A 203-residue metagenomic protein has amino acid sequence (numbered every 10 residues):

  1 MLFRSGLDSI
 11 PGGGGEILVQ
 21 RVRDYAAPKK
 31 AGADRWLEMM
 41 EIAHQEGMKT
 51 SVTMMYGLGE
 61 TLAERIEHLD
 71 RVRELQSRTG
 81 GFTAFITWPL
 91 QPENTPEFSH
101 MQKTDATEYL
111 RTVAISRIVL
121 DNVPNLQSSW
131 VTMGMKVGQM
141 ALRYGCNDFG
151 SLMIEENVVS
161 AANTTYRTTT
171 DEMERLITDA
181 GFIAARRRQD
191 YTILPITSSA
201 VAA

Functional and structural regions predicted by a protein language model:
D8-A31, K49-S51, M55-G59, P89-T95 (+1 more regions): Conserved radical SAM core fold
I10, A43, V72, S116 (+1 more regions): Conserved, mostly hydrophobic/aromatic
K29-A43: Glycine-rich S-adenosyl-L-methionine
A31, Y56-R71, V131-T132: Active-site glycine- and acidic-residue-rich loops that bind and position anionic ligands or nucleotide-like cofactors
W36, R65-L69, Y109: Aromatic/hydrophobic pocket-lining residues that form the small-molecule binding cavity in soluble enzyme cores
Q76-A203: Auxiliary Fe-S-binding modules of radical SAM enzymes
